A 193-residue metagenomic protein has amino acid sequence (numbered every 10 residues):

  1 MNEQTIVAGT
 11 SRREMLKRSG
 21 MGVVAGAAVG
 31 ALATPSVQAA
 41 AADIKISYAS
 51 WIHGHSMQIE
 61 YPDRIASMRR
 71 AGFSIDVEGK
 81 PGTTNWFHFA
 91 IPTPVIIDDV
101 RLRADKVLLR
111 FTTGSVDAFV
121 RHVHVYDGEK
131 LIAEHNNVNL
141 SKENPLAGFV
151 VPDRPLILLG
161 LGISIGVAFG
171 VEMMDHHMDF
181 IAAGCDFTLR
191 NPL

Functional and structural regions predicted by a protein language model:
M1-E14, A25-A28, V37-Q38: N-terminal secretory signal peptides
G30-M57: C-terminal segment of N-terminal export signals and the immediately downstream linker at the start of the mature
E78-V100: Short beta-strands within extracellular/lumenal beta-sheet-rich domains
V100-G114: A short beta-strand element within beta-rich, extracytoplasmic domains of secreted/secretory-pathway proteins
A118-E129: Short, surface-exposed beta-strand/strand-loop-strand elements in extracellular ectodomains
I132-R154: Extracellular carbohydrate recognition and processing domains and analogous Trp-centered ligand-binding platforms
D153-M174: Noncatalytic modules at the cell exterior or secretory-pathway interfaces, chiefly beta-strand-rich lectin/adhesion
A168-L193: Exposed low-complexity, polar/acidic, P/S/T/G-rich flexible segments that act as propeptides, protease-susceptible
